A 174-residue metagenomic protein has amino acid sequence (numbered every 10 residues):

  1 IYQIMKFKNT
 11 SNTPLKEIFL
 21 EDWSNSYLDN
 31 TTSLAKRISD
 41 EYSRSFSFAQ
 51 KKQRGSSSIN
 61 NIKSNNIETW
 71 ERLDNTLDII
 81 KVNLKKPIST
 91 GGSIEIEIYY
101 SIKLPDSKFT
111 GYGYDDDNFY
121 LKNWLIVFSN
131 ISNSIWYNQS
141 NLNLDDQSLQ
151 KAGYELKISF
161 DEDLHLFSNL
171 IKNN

Functional and structural regions predicted by a protein language model:
Y2, S89-I98: Short Pro-Gly-centered flexible turn/kink motifs
M5, T69-E71, N83-I88, N141-D146 (+1 more regions): Beta-strand-rich interaction surfaces with strong enrichment in secreted/lumenal proteins
F7-S11: Asparagine-centered strand-capping/turn motif at beta-strand->loop junctions
T13-L15, S57: Short acidic/proline- and small/hydrophobic-mixed sequence motifs that coincide with surface turns and coil-to-beta
S24-L34, L164-S168: Short aromatic-acidic-glycine turn motif
Y42-S56, N60-N61, E97-N174: Extended, low-hydrophobicity, Ser/Thr/Pro/Gly-biased non-transmembrane segments
D78-V82, I94: Short strand-edge motifs at loop-to-beta-strand transitions and within beta-strands of extracellular beta-rich domains
